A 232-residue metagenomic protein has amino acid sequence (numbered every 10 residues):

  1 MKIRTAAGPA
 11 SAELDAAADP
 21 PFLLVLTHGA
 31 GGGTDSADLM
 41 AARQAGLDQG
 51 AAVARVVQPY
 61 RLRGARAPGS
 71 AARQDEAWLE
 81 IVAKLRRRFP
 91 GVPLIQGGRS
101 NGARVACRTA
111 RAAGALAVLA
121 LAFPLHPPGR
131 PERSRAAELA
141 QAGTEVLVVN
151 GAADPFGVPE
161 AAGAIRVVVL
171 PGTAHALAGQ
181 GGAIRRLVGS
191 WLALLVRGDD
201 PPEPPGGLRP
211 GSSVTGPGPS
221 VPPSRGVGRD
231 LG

Functional and structural regions predicted by a protein language model:
K2-P93, V105: Serine-hydrolase catalytic machinery in alpha/beta-hydrolase-like enzymes
Q58, A120-P128, G151: Active-site nucleophile loop of the alpha/beta-hydrolase fold
G98-G102, A106: Gly/Ala-rich beta-loop-alpha elbow adjacent to hydrolase catalytic centers
A142, V148-N150: Short beta-strand/loop motif that positions the catalytic acidic residue of the alpha/beta-hydrolase fold
P155-E160: Conserved alpha/beta-hydrolase "acid-adjacent" motif
T173-A183: Catalytic histidine-centered segment of alpha/beta-hydrolase-like enzymes
G181-S212, G216, G228, G232: Catalytic active-site module of serine/aspartate enzymes centered on a nucleophile-bearing elbow/loop
